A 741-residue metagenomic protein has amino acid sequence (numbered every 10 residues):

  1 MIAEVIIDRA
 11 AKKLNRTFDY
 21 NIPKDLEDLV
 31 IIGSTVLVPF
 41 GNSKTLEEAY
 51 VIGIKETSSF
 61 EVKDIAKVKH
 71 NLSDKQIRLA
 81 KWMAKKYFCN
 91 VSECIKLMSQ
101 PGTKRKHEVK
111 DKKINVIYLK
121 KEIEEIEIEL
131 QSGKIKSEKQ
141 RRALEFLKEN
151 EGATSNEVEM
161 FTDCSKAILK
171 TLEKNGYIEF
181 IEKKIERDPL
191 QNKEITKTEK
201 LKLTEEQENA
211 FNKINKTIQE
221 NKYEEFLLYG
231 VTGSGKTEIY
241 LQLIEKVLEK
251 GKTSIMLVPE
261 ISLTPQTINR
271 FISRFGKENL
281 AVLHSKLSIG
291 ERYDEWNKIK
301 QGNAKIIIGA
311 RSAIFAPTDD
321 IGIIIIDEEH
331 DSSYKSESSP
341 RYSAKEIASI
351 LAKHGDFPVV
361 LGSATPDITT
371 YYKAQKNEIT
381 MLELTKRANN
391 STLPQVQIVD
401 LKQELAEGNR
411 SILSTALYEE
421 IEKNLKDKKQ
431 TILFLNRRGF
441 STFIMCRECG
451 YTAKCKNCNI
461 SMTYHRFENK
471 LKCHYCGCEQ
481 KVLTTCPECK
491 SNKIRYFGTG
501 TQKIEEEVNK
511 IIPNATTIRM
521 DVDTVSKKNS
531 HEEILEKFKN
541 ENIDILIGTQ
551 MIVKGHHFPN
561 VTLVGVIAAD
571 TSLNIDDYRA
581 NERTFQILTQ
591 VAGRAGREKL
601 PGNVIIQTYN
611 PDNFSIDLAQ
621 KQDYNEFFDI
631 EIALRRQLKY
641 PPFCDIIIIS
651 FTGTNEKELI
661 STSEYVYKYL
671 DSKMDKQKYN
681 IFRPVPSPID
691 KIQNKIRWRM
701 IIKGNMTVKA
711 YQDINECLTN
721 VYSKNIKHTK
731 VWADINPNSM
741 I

Functional and structural regions predicted by a protein language model:
M1-S363, Q375-S391, K673, K709-I741: Accessory, non-ATPase domains that flank or precede helicase/AAA+ motor cores in DNA-metabolism machines
E4, F627-Q637, M674-P688: Short amphipathic beta-strand starts and helix->beta connectors
D8, P23, T652-T654, K703-N705: Solvent-exposed residues in well-ordered beta-strands and their adjoining turns, especially edge/terminal strands
K55-S58, V62-L72, G565, F682 (+2 more regions): Solvent-exposed, membrane-proximal periplasmic/extracellular interface segments of envelope transport and secretion
T198-T204, E208, N212, K222-I660 (+4 more regions): Inter-lobe coupling/hinge segments of SF2-like helicase ATPases
I512-A515, L670-N680, S723-H728: Short secondary-structure junctions
Y624-N625, I660-F682: Short amphipathic alpha-helix segments
S672-Q693, L718, V731, I735: A carboxyl-terminal module marker
